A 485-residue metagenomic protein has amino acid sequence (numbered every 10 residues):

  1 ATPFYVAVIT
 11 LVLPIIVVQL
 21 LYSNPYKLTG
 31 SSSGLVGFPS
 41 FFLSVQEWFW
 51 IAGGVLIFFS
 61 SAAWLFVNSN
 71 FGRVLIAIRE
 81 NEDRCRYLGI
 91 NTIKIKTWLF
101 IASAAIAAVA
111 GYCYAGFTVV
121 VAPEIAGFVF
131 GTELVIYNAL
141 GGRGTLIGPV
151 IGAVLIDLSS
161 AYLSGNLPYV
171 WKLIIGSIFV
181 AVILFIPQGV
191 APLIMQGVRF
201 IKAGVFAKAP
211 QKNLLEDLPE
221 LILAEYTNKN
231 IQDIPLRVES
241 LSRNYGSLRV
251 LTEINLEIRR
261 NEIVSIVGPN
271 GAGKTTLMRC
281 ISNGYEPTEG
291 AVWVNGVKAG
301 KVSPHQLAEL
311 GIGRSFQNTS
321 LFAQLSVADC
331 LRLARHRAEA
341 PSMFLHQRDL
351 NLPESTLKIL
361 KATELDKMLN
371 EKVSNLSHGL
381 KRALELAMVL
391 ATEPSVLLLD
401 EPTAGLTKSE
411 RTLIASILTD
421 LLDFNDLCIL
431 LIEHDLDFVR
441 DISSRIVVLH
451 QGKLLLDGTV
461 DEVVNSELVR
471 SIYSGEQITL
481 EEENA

Functional and structural regions predicted by a protein language model:
A1-N213: Transmembrane alpha-helices and adjacent helix-loop boundaries
V267-P269: The feature captures the beta-strand-to-loop junction immediately N-terminal to the Walker
S282: Helix-to-loop junction immediately C-terminal to a conserved catalytic motif
G290-K298, L310: Conserved ABC transporter NBD signature motif
L397-E401: Catalytic Walker B motif of ABC-type/P-loop ATPase nucleotide-binding domains
V439-D441: A short, surface-exposed alpha-helical micro-motif characterized by mixed small hydrophobic and charged/polar residues
